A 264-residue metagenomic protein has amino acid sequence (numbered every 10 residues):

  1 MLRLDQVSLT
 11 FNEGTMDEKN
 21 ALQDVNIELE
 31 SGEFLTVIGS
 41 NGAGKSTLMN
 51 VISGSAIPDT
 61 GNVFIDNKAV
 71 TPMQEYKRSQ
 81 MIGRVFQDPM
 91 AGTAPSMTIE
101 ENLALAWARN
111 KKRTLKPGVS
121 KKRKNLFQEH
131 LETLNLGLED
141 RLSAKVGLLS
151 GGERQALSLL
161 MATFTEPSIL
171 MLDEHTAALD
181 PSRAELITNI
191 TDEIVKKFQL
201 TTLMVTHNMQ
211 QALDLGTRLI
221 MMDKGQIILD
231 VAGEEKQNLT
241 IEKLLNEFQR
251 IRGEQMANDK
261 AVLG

Functional and structural regions predicted by a protein language model:
M1, T10-D24, Q74: A short, flexible loop at the N-terminus of ABC-type nucleotide-binding domains that lies
I38-S40: The feature captures the beta-strand-to-loop junction immediately N-terminal to the Walker
S53: Helix-to-loop junction immediately C-terminal to a conserved catalytic motif
G61-A69, L229-V231: Conserved ABC transporter NBD signature motif
V70-G83, A91, R113-K116, S120 (+1 more regions): ABC ATPase NBD coupling module
A162-T163: ABC ATPase C-loop
T206-H207: H-loop/switch region of ABC-family ATPase nucleotide-binding domains
Q226-R252: Conserved beta-strand-loop-alpha-helix hinge in the C-terminal portion of ABC ATPase nucleotide-binding domains
